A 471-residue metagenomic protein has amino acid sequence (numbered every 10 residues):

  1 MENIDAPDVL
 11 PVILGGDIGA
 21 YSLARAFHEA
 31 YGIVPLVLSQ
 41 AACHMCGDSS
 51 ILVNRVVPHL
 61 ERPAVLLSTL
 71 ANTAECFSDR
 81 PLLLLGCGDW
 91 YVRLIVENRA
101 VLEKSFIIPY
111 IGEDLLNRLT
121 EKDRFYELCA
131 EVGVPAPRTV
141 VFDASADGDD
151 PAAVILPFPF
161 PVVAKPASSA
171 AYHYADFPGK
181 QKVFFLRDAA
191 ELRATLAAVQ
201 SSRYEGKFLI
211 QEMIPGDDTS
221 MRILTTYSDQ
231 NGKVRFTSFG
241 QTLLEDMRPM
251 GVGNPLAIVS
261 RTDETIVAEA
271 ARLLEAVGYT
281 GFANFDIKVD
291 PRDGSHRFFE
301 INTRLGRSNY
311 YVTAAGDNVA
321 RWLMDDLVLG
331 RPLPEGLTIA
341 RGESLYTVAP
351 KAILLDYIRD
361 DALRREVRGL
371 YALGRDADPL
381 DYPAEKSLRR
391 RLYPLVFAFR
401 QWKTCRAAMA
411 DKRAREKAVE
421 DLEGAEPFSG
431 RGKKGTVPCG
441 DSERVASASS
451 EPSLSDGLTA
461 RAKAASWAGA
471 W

Functional and structural regions predicted by a protein language model:
M1-I111, S145-A152, F397-A410, A414-R415 (+3 more regions): ATP-binding N-terminal substructure of ATP-dependent carboxylate-amine bond-forming enzymes
L10, M324-W471: Peripheral (often C-terminal) accessory segments that flank ATP-dependent C-N-forming ligase machineries
R118-L209, Q230-N231, A268, P427: Active-site nucleotide/adenylate-binding loops and adjacent lid/helix of ATP-dependent enzymes
R187-R248, R261-A268, V289, S295-R297: Phosphate-binding site of ATP-dependent enzymes
L209, T280-N284, L333-I339: Flexible, glycine/charged-enriched surface loops at secondary-structure junctions
L244-M247, N302-G316: Glycine-rich phosphate/pyrophosphate-binding beta-alpha loops
L274-Y310: Conserved metal-phosphate-binding beta-hairpin within the catalytic cores of diverse ATP-dependent phosphoryl-transfer
